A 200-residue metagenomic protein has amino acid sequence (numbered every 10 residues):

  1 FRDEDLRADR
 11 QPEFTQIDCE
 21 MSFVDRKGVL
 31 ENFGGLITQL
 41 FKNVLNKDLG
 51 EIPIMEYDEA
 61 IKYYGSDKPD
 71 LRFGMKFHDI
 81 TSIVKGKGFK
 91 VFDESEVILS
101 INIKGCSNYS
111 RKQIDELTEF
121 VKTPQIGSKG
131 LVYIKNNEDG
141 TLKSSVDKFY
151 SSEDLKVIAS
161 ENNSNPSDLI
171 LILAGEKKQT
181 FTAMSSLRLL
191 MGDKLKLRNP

Functional and structural regions predicted by a protein language model:
F1-P200: Class II aminoacyl-tRNA synthetase catalytic cores and aaRS-like
